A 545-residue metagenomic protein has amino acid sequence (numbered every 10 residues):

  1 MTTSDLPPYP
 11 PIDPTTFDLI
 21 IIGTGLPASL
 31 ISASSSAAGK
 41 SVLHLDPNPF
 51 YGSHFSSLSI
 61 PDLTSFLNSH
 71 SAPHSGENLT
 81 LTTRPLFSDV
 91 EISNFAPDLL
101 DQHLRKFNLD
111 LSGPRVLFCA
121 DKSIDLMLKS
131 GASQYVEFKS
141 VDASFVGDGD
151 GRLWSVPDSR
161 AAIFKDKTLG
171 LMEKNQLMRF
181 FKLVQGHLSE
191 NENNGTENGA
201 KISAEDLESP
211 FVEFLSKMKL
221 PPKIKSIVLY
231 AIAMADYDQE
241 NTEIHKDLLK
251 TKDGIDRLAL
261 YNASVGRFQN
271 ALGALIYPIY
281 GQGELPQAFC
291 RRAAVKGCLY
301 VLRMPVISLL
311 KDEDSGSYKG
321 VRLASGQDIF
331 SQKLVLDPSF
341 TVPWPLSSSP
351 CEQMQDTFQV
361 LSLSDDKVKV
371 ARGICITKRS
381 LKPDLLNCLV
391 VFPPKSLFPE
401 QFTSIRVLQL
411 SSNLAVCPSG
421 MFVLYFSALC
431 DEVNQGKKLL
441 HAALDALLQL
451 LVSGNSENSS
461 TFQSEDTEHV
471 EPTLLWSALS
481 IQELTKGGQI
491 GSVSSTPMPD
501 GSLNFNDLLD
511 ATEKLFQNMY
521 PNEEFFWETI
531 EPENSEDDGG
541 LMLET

Functional and structural regions predicted by a protein language model:
M1-L19, A37-S41, F50, I60-E77 (+2 more regions): Extreme N-terminal leader/targeting segments of oxidoreductases
G23-L26: Glycine-rich Rossmann-fold phosphate-binding loop(s) that bind the pyrophosphate of adenine dinucleotide cofactors
S32, S36: Gly/Ala-rich phosphate-binding loop of Rossmann-like dinucleotide-binding domains, activating on the conserved
H103, N108-R115, A120-S264, A274-Y280: Rossmann-like flavin
P114, P343-W344, S412-N413, T496-N506: Glycine-rich phosphate/pyrophosphate-binding beta-alpha loops
L275-P278, Q287-C298, M304-G454: Mid-domain catalytic core of redox enzymes that form a hydrophobic substrate pocket/lid adjacent to a catalytic redox
F422, E432-T545: C-terminal catalytic lobe of FAD-dependent flavoproteins
